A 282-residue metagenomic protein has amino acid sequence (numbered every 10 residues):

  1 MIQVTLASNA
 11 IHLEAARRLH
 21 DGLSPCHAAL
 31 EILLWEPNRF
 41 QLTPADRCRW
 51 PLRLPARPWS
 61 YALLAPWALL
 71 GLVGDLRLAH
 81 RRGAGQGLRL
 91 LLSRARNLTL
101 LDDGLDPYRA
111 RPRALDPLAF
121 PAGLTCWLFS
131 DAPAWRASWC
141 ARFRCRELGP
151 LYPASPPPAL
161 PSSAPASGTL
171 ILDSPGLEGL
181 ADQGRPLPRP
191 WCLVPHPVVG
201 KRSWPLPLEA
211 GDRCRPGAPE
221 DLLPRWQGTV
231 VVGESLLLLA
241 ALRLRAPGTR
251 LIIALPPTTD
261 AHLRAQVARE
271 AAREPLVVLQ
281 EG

Functional and structural regions predicted by a protein language model:
V4-D131, D221-T229, E234-L239: Active-site and donor-binding regions of nucleotide-sugar-utilizing enzymes
H27-L33, L98-L101, D212-R213, G248-P257: Short hydrophobic/aromatic-enriched beta-strand-loop microsegments
R49-P58, E147-G149, A210-A218, A271-G282: Short acidic-hydrophobic, aromatic-tinged amphipathic segments that line or gate anion-handling sites
L101-L177: A nucleotide-sugar donor-handling region in carbohydrate enzymes
A164-P216: Redox- and metal-dependent alpha/beta enzyme cores, enriched for Fe-S-associated oxidoreductases and cofactor-handling
P197-L239, R243: Donor nucleotide-activated moiety binding/catalytic core segment of transferases that use nucleotide-activated donors
G200-G211, R243-G282: Nucleotide-sugar donor-binding patch of glycosyltransferase catalytic domains
